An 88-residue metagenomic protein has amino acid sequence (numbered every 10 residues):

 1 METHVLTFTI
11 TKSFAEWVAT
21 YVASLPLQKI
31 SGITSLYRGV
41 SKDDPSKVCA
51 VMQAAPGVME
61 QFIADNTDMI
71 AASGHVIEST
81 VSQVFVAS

Functional and structural regions predicted by a protein language model:
M1-M69, H75-S88: Short S/T/G/P-rich N-terminal loop/turn motif that feeds into the first structured element of a domain
